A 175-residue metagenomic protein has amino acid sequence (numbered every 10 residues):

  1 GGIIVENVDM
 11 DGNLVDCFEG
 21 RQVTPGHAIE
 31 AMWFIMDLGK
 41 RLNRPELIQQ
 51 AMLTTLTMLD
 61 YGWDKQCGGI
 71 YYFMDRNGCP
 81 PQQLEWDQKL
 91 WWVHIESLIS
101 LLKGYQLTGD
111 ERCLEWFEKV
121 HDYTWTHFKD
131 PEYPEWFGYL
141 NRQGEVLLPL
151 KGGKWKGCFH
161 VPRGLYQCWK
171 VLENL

Functional and structural regions predicted by a protein language model:
G1-L175: Glycan-recognition and catalytic cores of secretory/periplasmic carbohydrate-active enzymes
